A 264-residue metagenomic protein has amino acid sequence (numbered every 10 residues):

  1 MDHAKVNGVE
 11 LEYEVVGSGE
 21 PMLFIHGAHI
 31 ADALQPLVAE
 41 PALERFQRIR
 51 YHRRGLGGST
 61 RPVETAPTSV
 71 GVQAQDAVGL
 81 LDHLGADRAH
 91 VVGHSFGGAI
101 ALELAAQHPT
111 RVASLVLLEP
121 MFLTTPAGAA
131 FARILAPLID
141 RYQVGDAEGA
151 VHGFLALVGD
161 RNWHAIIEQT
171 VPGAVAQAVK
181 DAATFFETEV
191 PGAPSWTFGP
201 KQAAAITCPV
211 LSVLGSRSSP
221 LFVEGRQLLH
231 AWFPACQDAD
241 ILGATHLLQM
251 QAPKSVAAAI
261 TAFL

Functional and structural regions predicted by a protein language model:
D2-P62, L80: Conserved HGGG/HGGXW glycine-rich cap/lid loop of the alpha/beta-hydrolase fold
A28, S216-S218, G243-T245: Acidic beta-to-alpha connecting loop that harbors the catalytic carboxylate
I49-V92, F96, A258: Active-site loop/oxyanion-hole signature of alpha/beta-hydrolase fold enzymes
H52-G57, M121, L242-T245: Short beta-to-alpha linker loops that shape the active-site pocket of alpha/beta-hydrolase fold enzymes
D87-G128: Conserved hydrolase catalytic core segment
A129, D146-E187: Conserved alpha/beta-hydrolase catalytic His-Asp/Glu region
V175-A231, Q237-D240: Conserved serine/cysteine hydrolase catalytic core
I241-K254: Catalytic histidine-centered segment of alpha/beta-hydrolase-like enzymes
